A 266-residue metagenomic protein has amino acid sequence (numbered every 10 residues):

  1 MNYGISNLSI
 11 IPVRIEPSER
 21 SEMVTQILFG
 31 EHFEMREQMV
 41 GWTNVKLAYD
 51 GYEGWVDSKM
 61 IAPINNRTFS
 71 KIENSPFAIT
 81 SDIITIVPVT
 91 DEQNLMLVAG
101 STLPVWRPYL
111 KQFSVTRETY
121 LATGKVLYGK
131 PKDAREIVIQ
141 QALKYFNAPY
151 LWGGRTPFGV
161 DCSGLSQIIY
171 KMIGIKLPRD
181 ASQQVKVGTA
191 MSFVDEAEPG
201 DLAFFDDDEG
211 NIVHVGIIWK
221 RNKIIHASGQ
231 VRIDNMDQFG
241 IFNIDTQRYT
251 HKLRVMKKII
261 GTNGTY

Functional and structural regions predicted by a protein language model:
M1-Y3, S18, T25, H32 (+4 more regions): Boundary regions of SH3-family modules and the immediately adjacent low-complexity/disordered segments in eukaryotic
N2-R14, S70-I84, K171-Q184, W219: Short, basic/aromatic beta-hairpin or loop at an interaction surface
S21, I27, L97, E196-A197: Short, well-ordered loop/turn sites that connect or cap secondary structure elements
M23, Q93, A190-F193: Short, conserved secondary-structure segments in the cores of folded domains
A62-I64, M191, W219-Y266: Aromatic- and glycine-rich peptidoglycan recognition patches
A142, G154-I173: Active-site nucleophilic cysteine motif
K176-D234, F239: ...with weaker cross-activation on analogous glycine-rich loops/strands in unrelated enzymes
